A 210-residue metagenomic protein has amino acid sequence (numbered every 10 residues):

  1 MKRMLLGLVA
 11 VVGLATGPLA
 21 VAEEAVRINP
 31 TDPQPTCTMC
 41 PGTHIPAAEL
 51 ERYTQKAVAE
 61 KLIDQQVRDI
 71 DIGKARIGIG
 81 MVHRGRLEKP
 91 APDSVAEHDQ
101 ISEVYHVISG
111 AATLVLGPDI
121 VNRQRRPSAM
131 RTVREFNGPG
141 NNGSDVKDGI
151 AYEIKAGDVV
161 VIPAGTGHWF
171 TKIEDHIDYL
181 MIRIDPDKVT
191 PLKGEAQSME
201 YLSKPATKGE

Functional and structural regions predicted by a protein language model:
M1-M4: Positively charged n-region of N-terminal signal peptides that target proteins for export
G7-G17: Bacterial N-terminal signal peptides
A22-H98, L192-E200, K204-E210: A short, N-terminal "cap"/entry segment at the start of jelly-roll beta-barrel domains of the cupin/DSBH fold
A96, S102-H106, A151-Y152, V159-V160: His/acidic/aromatic-lined binding-pocket segments of jelly-roll/cupin-type domains and related regulatory beta-sandwich
D99-P118, S128-N142: Short, conserved beta-strand element in jelly-roll/cupin
S144-G149: Short alpha-helix capping/helix-loop boundary micro-motifs
Y152-E174: Conserved metal-binding segment of the jelly-roll/cupin
D175-L192: A short hydrophobic beta-strand segment most commonly corresponding to one strand of the jelly-roll/cupin
